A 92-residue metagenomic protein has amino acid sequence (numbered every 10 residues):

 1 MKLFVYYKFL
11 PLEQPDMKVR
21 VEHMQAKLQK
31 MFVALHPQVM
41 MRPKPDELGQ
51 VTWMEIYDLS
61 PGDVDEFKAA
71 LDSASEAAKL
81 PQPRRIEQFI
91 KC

Functional and structural regions predicted by a protein language model:
M1-K68, Q88-C92: Short S/T/G/P-rich N-terminal loop/turn motif that feeds into the first structured element of a domain
Q25-Q29, D72-P81: A common structural junction motif
A77-K91: Conserved short beta-strand edge segments in small beta-sheet-based binding/regulatory domains
